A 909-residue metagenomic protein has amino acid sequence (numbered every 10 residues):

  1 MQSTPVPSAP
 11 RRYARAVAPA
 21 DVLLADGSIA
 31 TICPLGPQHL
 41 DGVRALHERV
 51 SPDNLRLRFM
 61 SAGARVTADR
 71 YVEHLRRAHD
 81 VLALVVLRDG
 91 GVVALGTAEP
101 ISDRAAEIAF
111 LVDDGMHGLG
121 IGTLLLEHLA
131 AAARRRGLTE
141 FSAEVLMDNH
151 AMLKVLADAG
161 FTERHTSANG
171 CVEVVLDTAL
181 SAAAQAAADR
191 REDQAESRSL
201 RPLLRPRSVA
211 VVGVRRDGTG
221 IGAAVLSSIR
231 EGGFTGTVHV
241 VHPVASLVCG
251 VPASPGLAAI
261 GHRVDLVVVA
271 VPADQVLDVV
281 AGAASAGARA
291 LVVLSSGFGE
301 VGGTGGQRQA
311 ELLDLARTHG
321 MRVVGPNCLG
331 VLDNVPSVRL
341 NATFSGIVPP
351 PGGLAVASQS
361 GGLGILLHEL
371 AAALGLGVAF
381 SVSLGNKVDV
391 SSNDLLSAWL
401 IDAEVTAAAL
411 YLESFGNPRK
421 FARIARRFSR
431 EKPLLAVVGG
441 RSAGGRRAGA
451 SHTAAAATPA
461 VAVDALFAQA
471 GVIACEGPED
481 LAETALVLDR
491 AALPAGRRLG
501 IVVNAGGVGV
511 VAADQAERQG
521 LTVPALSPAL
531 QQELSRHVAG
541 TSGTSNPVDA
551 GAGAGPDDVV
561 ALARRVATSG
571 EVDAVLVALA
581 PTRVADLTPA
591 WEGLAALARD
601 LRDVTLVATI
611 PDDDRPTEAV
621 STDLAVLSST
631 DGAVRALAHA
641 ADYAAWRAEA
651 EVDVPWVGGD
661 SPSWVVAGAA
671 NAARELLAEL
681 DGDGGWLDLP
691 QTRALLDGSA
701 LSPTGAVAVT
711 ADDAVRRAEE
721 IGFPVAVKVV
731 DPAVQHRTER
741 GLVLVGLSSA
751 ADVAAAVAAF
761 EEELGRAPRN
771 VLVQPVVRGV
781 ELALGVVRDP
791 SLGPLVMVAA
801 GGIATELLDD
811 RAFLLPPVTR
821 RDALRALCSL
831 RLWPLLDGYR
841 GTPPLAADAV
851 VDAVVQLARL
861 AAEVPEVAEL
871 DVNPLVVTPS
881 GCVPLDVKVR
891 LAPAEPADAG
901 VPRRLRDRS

Functional and structural regions predicted by a protein language model:
Q2-P202, P206: Long, contiguous binding/interaction regions
A179-S909: Catalytic-core regions of core metabolic enzymes, especially those transforming organic acids/acyl-group intermediates
